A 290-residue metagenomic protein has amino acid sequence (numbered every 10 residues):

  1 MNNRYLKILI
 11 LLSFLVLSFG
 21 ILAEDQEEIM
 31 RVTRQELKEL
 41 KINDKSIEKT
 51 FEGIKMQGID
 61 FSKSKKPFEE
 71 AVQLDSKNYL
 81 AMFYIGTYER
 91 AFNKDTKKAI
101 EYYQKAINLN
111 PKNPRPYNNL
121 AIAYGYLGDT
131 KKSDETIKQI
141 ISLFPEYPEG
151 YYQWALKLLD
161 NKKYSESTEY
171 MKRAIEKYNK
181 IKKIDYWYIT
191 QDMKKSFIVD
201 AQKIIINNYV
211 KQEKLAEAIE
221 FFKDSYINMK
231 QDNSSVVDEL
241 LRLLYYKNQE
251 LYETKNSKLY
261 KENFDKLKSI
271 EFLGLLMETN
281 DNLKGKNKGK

Functional and structural regions predicted by a protein language model:
E39-S46, Y79-L80, P114-R115, P148-E149 (+4 more regions): Helix-start (N-cap) detector for alpha-helical repeat units in TPR-like alpha-solenoids, especially tetratricopeptide
I42-L74, T87-A91: Alpha-helical segment of the N-proximal tetratricopeptide repeat
I54, T87-Y88, I122, L156 (+3 more regions): Residue-level recognition of tetratricopeptide repeat
G58, A91-F92, G125-L127, D160-N161 (+3 more regions): Register position in tetratricopeptide repeats
S76, P111, P145, N179 (+2 more regions): Short coil turns that delineate tetratricopeptide repeat
Y84, N119, Q153, W187-Y188 (+3 more regions): Canonical tetratricopeptide repeat
